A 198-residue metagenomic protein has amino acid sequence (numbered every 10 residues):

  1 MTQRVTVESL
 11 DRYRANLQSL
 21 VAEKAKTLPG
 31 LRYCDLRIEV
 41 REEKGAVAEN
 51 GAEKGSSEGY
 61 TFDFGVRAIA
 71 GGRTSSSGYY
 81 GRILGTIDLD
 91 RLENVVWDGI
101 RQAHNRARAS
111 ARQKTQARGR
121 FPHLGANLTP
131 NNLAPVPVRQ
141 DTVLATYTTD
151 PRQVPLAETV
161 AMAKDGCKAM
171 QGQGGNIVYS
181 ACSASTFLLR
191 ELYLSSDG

Functional and structural regions predicted by a protein language model:
M1-G198: Active-site bordering "gate/hinge" segments that shape substrate access to catalytic or cofactor-binding pockets
